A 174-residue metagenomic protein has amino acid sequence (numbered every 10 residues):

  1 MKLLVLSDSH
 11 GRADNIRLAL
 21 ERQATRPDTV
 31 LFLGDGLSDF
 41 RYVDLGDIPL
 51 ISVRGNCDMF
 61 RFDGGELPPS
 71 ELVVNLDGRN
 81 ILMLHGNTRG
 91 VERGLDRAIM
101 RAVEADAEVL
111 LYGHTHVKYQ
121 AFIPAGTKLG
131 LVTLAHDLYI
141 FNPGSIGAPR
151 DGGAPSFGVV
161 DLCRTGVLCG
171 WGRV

Functional and structural regions predicted by a protein language model:
M1-D47, G65-P69, G153-S156, L162 (+1 more regions): N-terminal active-site segment of His-dependent metallophosphoesterases
K2-L4, L72, N80-L82, Y139 (+1 more regions): Short beta-strand micro-motifs in enzyme catalytic cores
V5-S7, T29-D35, I51-N56, L82-H85 (+2 more regions): Active-site neighborhood of phospho(di)ester-bond hydrolases with catalytic His/Asp-centered motifs
H10-N15, L37-R41, C57-F62, R89-G94 (+3 more regions): Active-site environment of divalent metal-dependent phosphoester hydrolases
R17-L18, D77, M100-D106, L131-V174: Binuclear metal-dependent phosphoesterase catalytic core
D47-I51, D137: Glycine-enriched alpha-helix->loop->beta-strand junction motifs that scaffold or abut catalytic
I51-E104: Helix-adjacent hinge/juxtasegments
S70-G78, Q120-A125, L129-L134: Short acidic-hydrophobic surface loop/beta-edge motif
